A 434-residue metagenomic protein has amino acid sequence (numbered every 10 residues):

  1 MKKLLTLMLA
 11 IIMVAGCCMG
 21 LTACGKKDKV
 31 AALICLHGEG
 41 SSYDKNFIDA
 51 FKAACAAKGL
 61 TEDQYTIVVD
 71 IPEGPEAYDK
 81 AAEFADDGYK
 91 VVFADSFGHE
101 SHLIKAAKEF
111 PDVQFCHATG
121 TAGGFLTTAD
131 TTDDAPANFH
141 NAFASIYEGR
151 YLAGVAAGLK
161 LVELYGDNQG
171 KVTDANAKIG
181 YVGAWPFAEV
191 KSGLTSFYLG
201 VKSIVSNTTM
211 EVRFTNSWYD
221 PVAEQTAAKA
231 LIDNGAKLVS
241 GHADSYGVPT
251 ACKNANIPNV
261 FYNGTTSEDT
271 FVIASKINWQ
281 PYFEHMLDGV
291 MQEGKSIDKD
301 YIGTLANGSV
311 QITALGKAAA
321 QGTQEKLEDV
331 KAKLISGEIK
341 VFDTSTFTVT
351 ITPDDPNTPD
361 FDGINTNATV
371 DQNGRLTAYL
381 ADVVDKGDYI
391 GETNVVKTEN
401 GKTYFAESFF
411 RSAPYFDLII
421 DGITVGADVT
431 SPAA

Functional and structural regions predicted by a protein language model:
M1-L9: Positively charged n-region of N-terminal signal peptides that target proteins for export
L9-C17: Bacterial N-terminal signal peptides
C17-K29: Sec-dependent signal peptide cleavage junction
K26-A434: A residue-level marker of the well-folded mature domains of exported/periplasmic proteins
